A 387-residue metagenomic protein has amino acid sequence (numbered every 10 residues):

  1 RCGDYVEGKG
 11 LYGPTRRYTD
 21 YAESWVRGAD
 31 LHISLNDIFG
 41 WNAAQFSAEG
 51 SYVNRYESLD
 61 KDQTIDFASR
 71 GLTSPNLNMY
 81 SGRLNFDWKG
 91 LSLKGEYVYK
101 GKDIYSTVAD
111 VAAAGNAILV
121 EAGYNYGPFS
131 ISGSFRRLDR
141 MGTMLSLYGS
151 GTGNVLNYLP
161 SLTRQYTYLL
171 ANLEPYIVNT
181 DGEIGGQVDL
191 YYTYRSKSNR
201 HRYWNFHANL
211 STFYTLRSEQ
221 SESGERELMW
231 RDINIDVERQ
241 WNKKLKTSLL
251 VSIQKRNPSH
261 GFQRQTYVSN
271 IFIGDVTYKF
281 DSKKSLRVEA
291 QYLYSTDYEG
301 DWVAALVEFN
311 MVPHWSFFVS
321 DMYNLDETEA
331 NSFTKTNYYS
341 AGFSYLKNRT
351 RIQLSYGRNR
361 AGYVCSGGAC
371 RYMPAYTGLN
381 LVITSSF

Functional and structural regions predicted by a protein language model:
R1-L286, Y292-V303, V307, P313-K335 (+4 more regions): Signature for the C-terminal beta-barrel architecture of outer-membrane proteins
F317, I352-L354: Short hydrophobic/aromatic-rich beta-strand segments that constitute the beta-sheet cores of beta-sandwich/beta-barrel
S340-G342, Q353: Catalytic-face loop-and-helix region of soluble metabolic enzyme cores
Y345: A contiguous, mid-protein "functional segment" used to position or interact with cofactors/ions or partner subunits
N348, S355-G357: Long, intrinsically disordered, low-complexity segments
